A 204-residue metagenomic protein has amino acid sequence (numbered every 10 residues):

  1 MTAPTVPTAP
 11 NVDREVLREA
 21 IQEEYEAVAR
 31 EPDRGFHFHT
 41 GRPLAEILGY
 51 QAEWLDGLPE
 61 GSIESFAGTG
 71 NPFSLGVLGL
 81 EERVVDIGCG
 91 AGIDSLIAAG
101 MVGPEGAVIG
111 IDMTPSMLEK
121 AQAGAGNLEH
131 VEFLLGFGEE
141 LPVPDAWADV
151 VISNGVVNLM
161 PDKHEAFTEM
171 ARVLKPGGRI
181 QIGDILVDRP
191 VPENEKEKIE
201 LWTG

Functional and structural regions predicted by a protein language model:
T2-L48: N-terminal auxiliary segments of SAM/dcSAM-dependent transferases
F38-R83, D94-M101: Conserved alpha-helix/loop element of class I SAM-dependent methyltransferases that forms part of the SAM/SAH-binding
T69-P72, G79-L141: Class I SAM-dependent methyltransferase SAM/SAH-binding core
V84, V151-I152: Hydrophobic beta-strand segment of the Class I
M101, N158-L159: A short His-aromatic
E140-D145, P161: Short conserved loop adjoining the S-adenosyl-L-methionine
H164-R179: A short glycine-rich, Lys/Arg-flanked "PGG" loop and its adjoining helix->strand segment in the class I
I185-G204: Short, glycine-/aromatic-enriched active-site segment of Class I SAM-dependent methyltransferases
